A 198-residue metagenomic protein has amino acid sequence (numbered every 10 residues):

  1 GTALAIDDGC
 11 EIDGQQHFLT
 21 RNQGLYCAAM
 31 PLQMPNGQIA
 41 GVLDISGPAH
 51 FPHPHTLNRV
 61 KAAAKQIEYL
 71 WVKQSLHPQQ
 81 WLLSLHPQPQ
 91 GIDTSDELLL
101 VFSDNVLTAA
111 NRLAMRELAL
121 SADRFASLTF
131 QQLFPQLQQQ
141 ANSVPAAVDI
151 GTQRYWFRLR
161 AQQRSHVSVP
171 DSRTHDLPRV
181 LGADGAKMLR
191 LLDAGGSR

Functional and structural regions predicted by a protein language model:
G1, R59-A64, D93-G151: PAS-family sensory domains
G1-Q15: Regulatory sensory and allosteric helical modules in signal-transduction proteins and certain transcription factors
A5, V42, S46-D93, A122-R124: Juxtadomain coupling helices with adjacent low-complexity linkers
D7, G24-C27, D96: Short coil/loop residues immediately preceding or within conserved phosphate-binding loops of NTP-utilizing enzyme
Q15-A49: Extended hydrophobic
Q15-L19, G24-A29, T129-D176: PAS-family sensory/regulatory modules and their coupling/dimerization elements
S172-R198: AAA+ ATPase active-site-proximal loops
